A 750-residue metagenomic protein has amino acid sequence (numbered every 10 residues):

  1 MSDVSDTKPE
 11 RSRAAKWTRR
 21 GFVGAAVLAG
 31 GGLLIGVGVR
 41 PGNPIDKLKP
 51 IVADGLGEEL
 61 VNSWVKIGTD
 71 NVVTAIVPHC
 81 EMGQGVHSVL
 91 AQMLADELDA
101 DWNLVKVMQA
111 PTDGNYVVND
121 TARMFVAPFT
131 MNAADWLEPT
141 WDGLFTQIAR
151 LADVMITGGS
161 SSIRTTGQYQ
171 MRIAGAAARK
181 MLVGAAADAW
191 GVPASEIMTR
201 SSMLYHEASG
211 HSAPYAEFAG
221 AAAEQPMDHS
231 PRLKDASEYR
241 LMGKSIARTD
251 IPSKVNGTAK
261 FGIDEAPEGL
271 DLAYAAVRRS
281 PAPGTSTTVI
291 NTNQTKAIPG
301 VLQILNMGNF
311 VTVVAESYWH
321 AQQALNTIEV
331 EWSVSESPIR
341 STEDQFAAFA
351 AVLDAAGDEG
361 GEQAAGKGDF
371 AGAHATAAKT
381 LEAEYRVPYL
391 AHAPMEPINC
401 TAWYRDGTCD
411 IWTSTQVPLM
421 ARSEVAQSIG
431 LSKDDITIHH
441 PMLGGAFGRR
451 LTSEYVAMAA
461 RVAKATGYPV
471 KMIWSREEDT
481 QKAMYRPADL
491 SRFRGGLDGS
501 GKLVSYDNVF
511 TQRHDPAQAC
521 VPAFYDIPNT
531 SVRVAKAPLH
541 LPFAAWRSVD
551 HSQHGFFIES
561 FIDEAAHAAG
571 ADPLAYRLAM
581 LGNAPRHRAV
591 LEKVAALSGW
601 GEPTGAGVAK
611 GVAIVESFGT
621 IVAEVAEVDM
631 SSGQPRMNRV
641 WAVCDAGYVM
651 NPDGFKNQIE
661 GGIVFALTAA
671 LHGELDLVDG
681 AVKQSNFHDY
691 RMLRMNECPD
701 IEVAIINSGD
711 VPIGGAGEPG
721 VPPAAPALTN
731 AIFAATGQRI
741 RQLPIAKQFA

Functional and structural regions predicted by a protein language model:
S2-A750: Cofactor-binding beta-sheet edge motifs in enzyme active sites
